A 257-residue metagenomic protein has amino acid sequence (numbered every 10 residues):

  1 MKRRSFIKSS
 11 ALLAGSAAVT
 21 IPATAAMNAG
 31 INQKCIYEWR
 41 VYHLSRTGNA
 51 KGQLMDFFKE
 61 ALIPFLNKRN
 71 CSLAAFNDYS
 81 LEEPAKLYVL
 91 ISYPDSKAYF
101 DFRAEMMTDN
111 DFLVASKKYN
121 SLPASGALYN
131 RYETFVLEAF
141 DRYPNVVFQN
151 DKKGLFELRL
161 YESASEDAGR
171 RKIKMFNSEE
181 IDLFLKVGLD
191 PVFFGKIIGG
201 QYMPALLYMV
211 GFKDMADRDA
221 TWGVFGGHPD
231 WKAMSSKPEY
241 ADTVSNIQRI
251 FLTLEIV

Functional and structural regions predicted by a protein language model:
S5-A26: N-terminal export signals
V19-A29, F140-V147: A short, compositionally biased domain-edge/stem linker segment
P22-Y42, G48: C-terminal segment of N-terminal export signals and the immediately downstream linker at the start of the mature
A25-N32, I63-Y88, P94, S178-L207 (+1 more regions): Short, glycine- and small/hydrophobic-rich beta-strand elements in well-ordered beta-sheets
I36-H43, Y88-L90, F156-Y161: Active-site-flanking beta-strand signature of metal-NTP-handling nucleotidyl enzymes and homologous cyclase-like
H43-G52, E60-K68, S72-V146, M215-D219 (+2 more regions): Hydrophobic, ordered structural segments
T47, A139-M215: Surface-exposed interaction/gating patches
